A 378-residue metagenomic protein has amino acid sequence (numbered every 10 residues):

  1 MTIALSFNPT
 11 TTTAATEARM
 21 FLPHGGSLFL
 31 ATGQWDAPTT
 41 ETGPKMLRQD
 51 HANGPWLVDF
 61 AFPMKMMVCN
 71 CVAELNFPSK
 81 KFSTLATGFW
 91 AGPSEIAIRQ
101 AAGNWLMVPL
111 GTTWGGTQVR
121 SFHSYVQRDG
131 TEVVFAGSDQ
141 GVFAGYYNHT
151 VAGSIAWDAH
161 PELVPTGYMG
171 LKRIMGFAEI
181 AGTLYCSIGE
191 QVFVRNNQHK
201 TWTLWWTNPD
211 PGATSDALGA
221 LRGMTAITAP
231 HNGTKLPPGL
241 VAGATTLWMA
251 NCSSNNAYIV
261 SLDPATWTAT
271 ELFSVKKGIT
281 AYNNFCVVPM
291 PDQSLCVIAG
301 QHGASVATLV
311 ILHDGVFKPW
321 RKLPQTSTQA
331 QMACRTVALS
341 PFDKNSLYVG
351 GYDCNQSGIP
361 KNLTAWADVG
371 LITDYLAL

Functional and structural regions predicted by a protein language model:
M1-R19, P23, W35-T84, G88-D129 (+6 more regions): Trp- and S/T/G-rich repeat-edge/linker motifs of beta-rich repeat architectures
L22, S27-A31, C71-L75, F135 (+2 more regions): Hydrophobic, aliphatic-enriched repeat segments that assemble into extended interaction scaffolds in large eukaryotic
S27-L28, V133, G141, T183-L184 (+3 more regions): Generic structural signal for coil-to-beta-strand starts
L30-A31, T87, A136, C186 (+4 more regions): Residue position within the beta-strands of beta-propeller blades
Q331-L347: Extracellular glycan/ECM-engagement signal in secreted proteins
Y348-G350, V369: Long, highly charged alpha-helical interaction/scaffolding segments
